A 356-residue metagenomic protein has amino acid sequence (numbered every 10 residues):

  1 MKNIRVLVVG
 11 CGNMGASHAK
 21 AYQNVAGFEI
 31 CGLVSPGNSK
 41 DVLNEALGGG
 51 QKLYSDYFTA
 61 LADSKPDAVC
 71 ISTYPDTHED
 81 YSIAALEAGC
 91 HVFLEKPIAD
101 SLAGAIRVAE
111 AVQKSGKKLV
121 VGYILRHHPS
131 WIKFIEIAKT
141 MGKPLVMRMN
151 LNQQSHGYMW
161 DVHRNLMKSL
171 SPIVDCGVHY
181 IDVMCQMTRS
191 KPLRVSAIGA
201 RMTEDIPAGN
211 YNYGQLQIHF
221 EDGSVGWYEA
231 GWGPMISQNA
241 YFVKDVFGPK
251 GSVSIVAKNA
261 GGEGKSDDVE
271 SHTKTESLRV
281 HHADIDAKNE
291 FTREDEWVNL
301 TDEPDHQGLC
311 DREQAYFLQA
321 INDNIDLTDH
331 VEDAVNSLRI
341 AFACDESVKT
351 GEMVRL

Functional and structural regions predicted by a protein language model:
M1, A68-I71, K265, P304 (+1 more regions): C-terminal helix-rich "cap/oligomerization" subdomain common to oxidoreductases
M1-G48: N-terminal Rossmann-like dinucleotide-binding module
H18, Q51-A111, L309: Beta-loop-alpha module in the N-terminal Rossmann-like domain of NAD(P)-dependent dehydrogenases, especially those
I71, L94-E95, L119-V121, I255: Hydrophobic residues in well-ordered beta-strands that form the structural core
R107-I124, G142-M149: Rossmann-fold dehydrogenase core element
L125-A208, G214, G351: Predominantly a Rossmann-like dinucleotide-binding segment in NAD(P)-dependent oxidoreductases
I181-E270, D311-D323: Contiguous beta-strand/loop segments that form the cofactor/metal-binding neighborhood of enzyme cores
